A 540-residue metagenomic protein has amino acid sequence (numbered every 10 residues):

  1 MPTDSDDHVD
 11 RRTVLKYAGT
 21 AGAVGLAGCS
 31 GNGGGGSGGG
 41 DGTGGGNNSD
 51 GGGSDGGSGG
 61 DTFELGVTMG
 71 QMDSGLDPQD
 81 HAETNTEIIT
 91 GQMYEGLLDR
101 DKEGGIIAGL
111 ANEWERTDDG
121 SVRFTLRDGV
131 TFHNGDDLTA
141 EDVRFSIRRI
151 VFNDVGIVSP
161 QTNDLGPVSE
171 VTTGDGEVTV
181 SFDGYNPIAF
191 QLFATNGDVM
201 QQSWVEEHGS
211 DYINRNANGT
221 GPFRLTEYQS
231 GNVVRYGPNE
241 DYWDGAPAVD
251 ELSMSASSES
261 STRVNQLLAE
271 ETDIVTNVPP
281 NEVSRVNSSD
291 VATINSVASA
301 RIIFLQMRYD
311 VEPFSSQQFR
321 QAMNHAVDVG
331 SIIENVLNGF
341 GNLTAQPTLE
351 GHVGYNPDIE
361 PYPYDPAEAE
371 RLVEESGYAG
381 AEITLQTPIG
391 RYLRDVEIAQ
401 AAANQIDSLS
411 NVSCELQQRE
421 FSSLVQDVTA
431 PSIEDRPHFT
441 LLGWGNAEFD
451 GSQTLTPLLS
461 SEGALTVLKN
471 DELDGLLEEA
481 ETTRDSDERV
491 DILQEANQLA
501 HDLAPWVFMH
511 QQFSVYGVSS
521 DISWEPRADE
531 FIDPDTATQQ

Functional and structural regions predicted by a protein language model:
M1-T62: Haloarchaeal acidic low-complexity proteome signature biased toward cell-envelope/secretome components but also
P2-S5, V9, K16-T20, V24 (+3 more regions): Detector for C-terminal structural segments
G44, S315-N404, S408: Append "and occasionally in soluble cytosolic enzymes with long acidic Gly/Pro-rich linkers
L65, E374-G445, L459-S461: Ligand/substrate-recognition segments at binding pockets and active sites
T86-T117, N153, S169, A194-L225 (+7 more regions): Short, solvent-exposed loop/beta-turn-alpha elements that line the ligand-binding surface or hinge of extracytoplasmic
E113-V155, P313: Aromatic- and charge-enriched surface segment that lines or borders ligand/interaction sites
E115, T162-V205: Surface-exposed binding/hinge segments that line and control ligand-binding clefts or catalytic entry sites
R235, N239-R285, S296: Ligand-site clamp/hinge motif
